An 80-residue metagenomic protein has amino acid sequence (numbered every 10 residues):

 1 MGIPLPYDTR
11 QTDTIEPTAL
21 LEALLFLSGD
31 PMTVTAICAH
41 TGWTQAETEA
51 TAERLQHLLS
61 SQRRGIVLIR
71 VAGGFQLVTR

Functional and structural regions predicted by a protein language model:
M1-P17: Phosphate-centric recognition/catalysis
G2-Y7, L55-R80: Charged low-complexity interaction tracts in eukaryotic proteins
A19-A23: Pre-recognition alpha-helix immediately N-terminal to the DNA-recognition helix within helix-turn-helix or winged-helix
L27-T33: Short capping segments at the starts of secondary-structure elements
G29, Q45, Q76-T79: Short alpha-helix boundary/capping elements
A36-H40: A short acidic, leucine-rich amphipathic alpha-helix
T44-R54: Short amphipathic alpha-helical interaction segments
